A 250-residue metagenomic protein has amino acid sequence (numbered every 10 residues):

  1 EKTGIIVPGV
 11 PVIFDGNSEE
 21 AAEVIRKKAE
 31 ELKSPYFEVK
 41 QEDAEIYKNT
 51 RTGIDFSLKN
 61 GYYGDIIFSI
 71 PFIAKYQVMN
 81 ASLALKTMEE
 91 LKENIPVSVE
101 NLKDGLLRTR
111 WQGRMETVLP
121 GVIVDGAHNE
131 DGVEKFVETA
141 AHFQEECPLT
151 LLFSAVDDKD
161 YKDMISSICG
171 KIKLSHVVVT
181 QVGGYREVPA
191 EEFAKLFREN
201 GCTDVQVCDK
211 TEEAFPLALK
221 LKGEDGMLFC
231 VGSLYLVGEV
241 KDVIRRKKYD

Functional and structural regions predicted by a protein language model:
E1-I67, L85-E100: Acidic, Mg2+-coordinating active-site environments of NTP-dependent enzymes
T3-V12, F143-L149, K173-H176, G201 (+1 more regions): Short, surface-exposed connector motifs at secondary-structure boundaries
P11-I13, T150-L152, H176-V178, Q206 (+1 more regions): A structural signal for isolated positions on well-ordered beta-strands in alpha/beta enzyme cores
D15-E19, K28-N49, I70-A74, V99-T109 (+5 more regions): Beta-strand->loop->alpha-helix junctions that form or flank phosphate-binding loops in nucleotide-handling enzymes
S18-K33, F37, G121-I123, E130 (+1 more regions): C-terminal helical cap/extension that packs against the catalytic core of soluble nucleotide-cofactor enzymes
K59-H176: Nucleotide phosphate-binding/pyrophosphate-handling subdomain across enzymes that bind or process nucleotide phosphates
L83, K222-V231, L236: Short SAM/SAH-binding signature in class I
L234-D250: Glycine/aspartate-rich loop-and-adjacent alpha/beta segment that forms the canonical ThDP
